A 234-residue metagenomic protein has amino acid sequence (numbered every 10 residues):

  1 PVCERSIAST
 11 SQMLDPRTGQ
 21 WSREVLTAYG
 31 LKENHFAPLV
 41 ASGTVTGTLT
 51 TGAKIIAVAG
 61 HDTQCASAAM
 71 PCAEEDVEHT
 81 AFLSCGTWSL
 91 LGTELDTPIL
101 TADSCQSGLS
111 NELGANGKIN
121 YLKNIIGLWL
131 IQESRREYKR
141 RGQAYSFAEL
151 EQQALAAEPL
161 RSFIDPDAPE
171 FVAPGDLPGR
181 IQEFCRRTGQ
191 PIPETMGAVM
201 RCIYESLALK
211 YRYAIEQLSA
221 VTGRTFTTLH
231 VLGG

Functional and structural regions predicted by a protein language model:
P1-V2, I7, Q12-A28, T50-L229: Active-site core segments that coordinate phosphate-bearing ligands/cofactors across diverse enzyme families
R23-T44: A conserved helix-loop-beta module that forms one wall/lid of the active-site cleft in ATP-utilizing catalytic domains
A41-T48, F226-G234: Glycine-rich phosphate-binding loops at beta-strand->alpha-helix junctions
